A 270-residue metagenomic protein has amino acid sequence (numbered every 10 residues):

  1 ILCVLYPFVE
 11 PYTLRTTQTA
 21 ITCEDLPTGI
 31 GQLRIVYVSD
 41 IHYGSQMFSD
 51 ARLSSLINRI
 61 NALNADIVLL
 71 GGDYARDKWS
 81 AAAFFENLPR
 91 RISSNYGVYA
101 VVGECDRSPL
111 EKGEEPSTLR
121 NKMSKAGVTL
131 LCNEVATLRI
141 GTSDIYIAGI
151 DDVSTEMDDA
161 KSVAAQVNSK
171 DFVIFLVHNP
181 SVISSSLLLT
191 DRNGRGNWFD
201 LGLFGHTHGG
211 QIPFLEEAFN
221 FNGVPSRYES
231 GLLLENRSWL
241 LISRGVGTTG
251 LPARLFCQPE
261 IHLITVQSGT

Functional and structural regions predicted by a protein language model:
I1-Y43: Acidic, histidine-bearing metal-coordination/catalytic regions of metal-dependent phosphoesterases
T22-V36, V128-T129, V135-A148, N168-F172 (+2 more regions): Beta-strand-turn-beta hairpins that frame and shape the catalytic cleft of phosphate-ester-processing enzymes
L26-T129: Membrane-embedded segments
S39-Y43, G72-Y74, E104-D106, E134-V135 (+4 more regions): Active-site metal-binding loops of divalent metal-dependent hydrolases
A62-L63, P89-N95, A165-S169, L188-N197: Short, conserved loop/helix-junction motifs that constitute active-site signature segments in enzyme catalytic cores
D66-I67, Y99-A100, V128-T129, I145 (+3 more regions): Short, Asp-centered acidic motifs that coordinate Mg2+ and/or phosphate in catalytic or ligand-binding sites
L110-V128, I140-S185, L189-N193, R254: Binuclear metal-dependent hydrolase catalytic cores centered on His/Asp/Glu-rich metal-binding motifs
P180-H262: Conserved beta-sheet core of the metallophosphoesterase superfamily
